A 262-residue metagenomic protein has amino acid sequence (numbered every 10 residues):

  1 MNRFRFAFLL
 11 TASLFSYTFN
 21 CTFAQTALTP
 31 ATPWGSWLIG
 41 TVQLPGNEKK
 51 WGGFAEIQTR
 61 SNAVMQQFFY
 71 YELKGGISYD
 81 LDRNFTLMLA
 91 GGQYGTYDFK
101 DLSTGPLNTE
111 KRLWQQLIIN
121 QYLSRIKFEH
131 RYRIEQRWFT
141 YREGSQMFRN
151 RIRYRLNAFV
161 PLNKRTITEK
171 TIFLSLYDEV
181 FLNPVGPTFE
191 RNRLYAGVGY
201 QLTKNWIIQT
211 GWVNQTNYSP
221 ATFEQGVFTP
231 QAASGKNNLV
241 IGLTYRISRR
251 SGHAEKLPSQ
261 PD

Functional and structural regions predicted by a protein language model:
M1-P30, D262: Bacterial Sec-dependent N-terminal signal peptides
T32-L38, F69-Y71, T109-L113, Q146-Y154 (+2 more regions): Residues that define the transmembrane beta-barrel architecture of outer-membrane proteins
G40-L44, G75-Y79, Q115-Q121, Y154-L162 (+2 more regions): Residues on the lipid-exposed face of transmembrane beta-strands in outer-membrane beta-barrel proteins
L44-G46, I57-A63, G91-Y97, Q121-L123 (+5 more regions): Transmembrane beta-strands of outer-membrane beta-barrel pores
G46-W51, N84, Y122-F128, L162-I172 (+2 more regions): Short loop/turn motifs that connect adjacent beta-strands in outer-membrane beta-barrel proteins
G53-A55, L89, L117, H130-Y132 (+2 more regions): Membrane-embedded beta-strand positions of outer-membrane beta-barrel proteins
L117, G235-D262: Outer-membrane beta-barrel "beta-signal"
R133-F223, V227-F228: Outer-membrane beta-barrel transmembrane domain signature
